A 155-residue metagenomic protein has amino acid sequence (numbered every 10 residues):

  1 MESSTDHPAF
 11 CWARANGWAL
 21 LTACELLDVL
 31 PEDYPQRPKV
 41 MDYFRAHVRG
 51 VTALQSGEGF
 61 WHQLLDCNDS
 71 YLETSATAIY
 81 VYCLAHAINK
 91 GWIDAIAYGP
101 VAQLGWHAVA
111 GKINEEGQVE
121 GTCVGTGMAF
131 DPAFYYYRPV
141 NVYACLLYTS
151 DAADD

Functional and structural regions predicted by a protein language model:
M1, M41-G59, V101-Q118: Long, well-ordered core segments of solenoidal/helical folds
M1-A13, C24-V40: Surface-exposed beta-loop-beta
M1-R14, E58-I79, Q118-V142: Carbohydrate-binding/catalytic loop surfaces
T22, C83-K90: Core register positions within helices of long alpha-helical scaffolds
L27-R45, T52, A87-Q103: Structural helix-adjacent loops and short alpha-helical linkers that scaffold large soluble proteins
Y148-A153: Conserved small/polar residues in nucleotide/adenosyl-binding loops
